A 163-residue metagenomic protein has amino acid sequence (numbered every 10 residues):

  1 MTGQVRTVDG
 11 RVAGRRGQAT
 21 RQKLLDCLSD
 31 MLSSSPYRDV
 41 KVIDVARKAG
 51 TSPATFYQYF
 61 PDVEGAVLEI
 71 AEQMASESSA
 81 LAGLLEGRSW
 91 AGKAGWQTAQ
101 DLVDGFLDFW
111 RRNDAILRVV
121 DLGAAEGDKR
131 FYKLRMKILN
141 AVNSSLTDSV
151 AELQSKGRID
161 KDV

Functional and structural regions predicted by a protein language model:
M1-A19, R158-D162: N-terminal intrinsically disordered/low-complexity leader segments
R16-L28, V45, I70-L81, L146: Generic hydrophobic, amphipathic alpha-helix propensity
G17, R21, V67, A71 (+3 more regions): Amphipathic, non-transmembrane alpha-helical scaffold segments
K23, C27, M31-G65, E69: Helix-turn-helix
C27-M31, G105, F109, S145: Short amphipathic alpha-helical elements of helix-turn-helix/winged-helix folds
S34-R38, N113, K156: Short coil/turn segments at alpha/beta junctions that flank glycine-rich nucleotide-binding fingerprints
G65, E69, G83-R112: Hydrophobic alpha-helical connector segments
S79-A82, F109-R112, V119-L122, K129-S155: Amphipathic alpha-helical packing segments from all-alpha helical-bundle domains
